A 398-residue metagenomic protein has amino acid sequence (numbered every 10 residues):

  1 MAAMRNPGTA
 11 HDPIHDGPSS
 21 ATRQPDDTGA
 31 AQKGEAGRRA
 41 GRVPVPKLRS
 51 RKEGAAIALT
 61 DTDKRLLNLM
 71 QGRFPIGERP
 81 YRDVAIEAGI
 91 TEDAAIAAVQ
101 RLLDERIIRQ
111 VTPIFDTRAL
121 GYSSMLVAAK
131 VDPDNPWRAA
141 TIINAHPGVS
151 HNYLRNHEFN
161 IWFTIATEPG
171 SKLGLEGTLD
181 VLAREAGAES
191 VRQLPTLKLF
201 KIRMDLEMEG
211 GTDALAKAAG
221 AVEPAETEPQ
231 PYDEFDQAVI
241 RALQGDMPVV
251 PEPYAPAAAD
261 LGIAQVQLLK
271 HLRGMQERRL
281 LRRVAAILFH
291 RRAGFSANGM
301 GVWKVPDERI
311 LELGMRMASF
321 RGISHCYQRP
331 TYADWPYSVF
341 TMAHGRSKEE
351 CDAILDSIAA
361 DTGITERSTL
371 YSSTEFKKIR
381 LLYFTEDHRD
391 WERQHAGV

Functional and structural regions predicted by a protein language model:
A2-V398: A compositional/biophysical signature of low hydrophobicity enriched in polar/charged and small residues
